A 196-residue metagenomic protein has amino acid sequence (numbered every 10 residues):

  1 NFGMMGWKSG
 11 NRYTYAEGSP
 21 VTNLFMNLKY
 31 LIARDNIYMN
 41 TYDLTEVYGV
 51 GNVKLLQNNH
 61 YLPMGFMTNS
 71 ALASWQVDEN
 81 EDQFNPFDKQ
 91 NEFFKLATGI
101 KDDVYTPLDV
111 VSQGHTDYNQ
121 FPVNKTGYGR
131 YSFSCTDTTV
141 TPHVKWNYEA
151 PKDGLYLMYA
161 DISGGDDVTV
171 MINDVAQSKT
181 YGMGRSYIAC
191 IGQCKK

Functional and structural regions predicted by a protein language model:
N1-F25: Luminal/periplasmic acceptor-recognition loop/helix of membrane-associated glycosyltransferases
P20-K196: Flexible, solvent-exposed extracytoplasmic
